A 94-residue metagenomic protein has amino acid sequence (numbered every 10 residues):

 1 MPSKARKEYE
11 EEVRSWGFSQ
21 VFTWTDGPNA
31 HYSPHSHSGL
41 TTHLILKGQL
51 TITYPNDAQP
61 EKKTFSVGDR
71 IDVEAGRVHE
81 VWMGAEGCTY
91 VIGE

Functional and structural regions predicted by a protein language model:
M1-A5: Eukaryotic N-terminal low-complexity, Ser/Thr- and Lys/Arg-rich leader segments that predominantly function as
K7, N29-S33, Y54: A short, acidic/glycine-rich surface segment
S19-S38, F65, D72-A75: Conserved short histidine dyad/triad with adjacent acidic residue
H37-N56: Glycine- and acidic-residue-biased ligand/ion/polar-headgroup-sensing regions
P55-G76, M83: Short acidic-glycine-tyrosine-enriched beta hairpin
A75-E94: Ligand-binding loop in jelly-roll beta-barrel domains
